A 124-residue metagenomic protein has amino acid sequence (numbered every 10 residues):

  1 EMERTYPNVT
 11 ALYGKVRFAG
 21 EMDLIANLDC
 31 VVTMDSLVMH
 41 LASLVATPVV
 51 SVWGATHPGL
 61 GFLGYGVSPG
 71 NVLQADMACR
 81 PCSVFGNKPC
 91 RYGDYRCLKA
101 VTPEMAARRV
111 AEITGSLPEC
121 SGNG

Functional and structural regions predicted by a protein language model:
E1-A55: Donor-binding and catalytic core of enzymes assembling or modifying cell-surface/extracellular glycoconjugates
E3, A11-L12, S43-G122: Nucleotide-sugar donor-binding patch of glycosyltransferase catalytic domains
G20-N27, V31, D35, F62-Y65 (+3 more regions): Aromatic-residue detector
